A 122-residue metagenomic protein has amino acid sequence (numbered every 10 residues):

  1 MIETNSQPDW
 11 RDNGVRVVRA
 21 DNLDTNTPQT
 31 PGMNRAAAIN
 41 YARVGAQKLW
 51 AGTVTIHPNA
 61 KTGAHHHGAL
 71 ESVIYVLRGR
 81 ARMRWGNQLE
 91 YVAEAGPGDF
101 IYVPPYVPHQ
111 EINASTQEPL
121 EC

Functional and structural regions predicted by a protein language model:
M1-K48, G63: A short, N-terminal "cap"/entry segment at the start of jelly-roll beta-barrel domains of the cupin/DSBH fold
P31, A36-N40, K48-A51, E90-P97 (+1 more regions): General detector of folded, globular domains
N34-N40, G52-G68, P105: Conserved short histidine dyad/triad with adjacent acidic residue
R43-V44, A69, Q88, T116-Q117: Short strand-connecting beta-turns/loops that link adjacent beta-strands
T53-V54, V73, Y102, Q117-C122: A short hydrophobic beta-strand segment most commonly corresponding to one strand of the jelly-roll/cupin
H57, G86, P104, A114: Residue-level recognition of the GNAT/N-acetyltransferase active site
K61, H67-P97, V107: A short beta-strand-loop-beta hairpin characteristic of the jelly-roll/cupin
E94-P97, P105-C122: Ligand-binding loop in jelly-roll beta-barrel domains
